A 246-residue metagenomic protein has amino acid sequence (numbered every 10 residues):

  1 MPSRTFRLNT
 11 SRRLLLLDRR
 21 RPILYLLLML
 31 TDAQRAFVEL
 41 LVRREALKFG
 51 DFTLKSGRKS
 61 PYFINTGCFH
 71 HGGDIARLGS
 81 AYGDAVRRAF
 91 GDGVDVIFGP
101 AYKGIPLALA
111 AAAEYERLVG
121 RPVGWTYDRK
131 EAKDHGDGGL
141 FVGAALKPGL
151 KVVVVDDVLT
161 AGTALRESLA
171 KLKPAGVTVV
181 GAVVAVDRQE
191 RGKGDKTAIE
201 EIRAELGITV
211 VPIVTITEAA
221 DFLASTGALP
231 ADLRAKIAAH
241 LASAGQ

Functional and structural regions predicted by a protein language model:
M1-F6, E218-A220: Short intrinsically disordered, low-complexity coil segments enriched in acidic
S3-R7, S11-R13, R20-R21: Low-acidity, Ser/Thr- and Arg-rich intrinsically disordered low-complexity segments
I23-V155, T160-Q246: PRPP-associated nucleotide enzymes
